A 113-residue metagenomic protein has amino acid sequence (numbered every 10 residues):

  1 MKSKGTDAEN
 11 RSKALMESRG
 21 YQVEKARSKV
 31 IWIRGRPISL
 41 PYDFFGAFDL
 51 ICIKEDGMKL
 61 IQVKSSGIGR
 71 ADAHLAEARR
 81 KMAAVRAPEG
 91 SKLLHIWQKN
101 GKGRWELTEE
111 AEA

Functional and structural regions predicted by a protein language model:
M1-A113: Catalytic phosphate/metal-binding cores of nucleic-acid and nucleotide-processing enzymes, i.e., regions that mediate
